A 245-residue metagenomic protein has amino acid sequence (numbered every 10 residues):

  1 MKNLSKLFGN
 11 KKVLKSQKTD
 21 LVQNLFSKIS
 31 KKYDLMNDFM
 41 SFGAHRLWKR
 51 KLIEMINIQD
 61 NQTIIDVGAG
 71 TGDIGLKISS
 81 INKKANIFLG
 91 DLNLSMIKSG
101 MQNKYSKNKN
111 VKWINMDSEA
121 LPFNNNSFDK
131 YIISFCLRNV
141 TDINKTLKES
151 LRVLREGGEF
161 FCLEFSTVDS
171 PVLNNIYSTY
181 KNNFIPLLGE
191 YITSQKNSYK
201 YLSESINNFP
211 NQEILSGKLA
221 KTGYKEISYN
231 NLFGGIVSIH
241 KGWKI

Functional and structural regions predicted by a protein language model:
M1-Q23: N-terminal auxiliary segments of SAM/dcSAM-dependent transferases
L21, L163, T167-K218, S228: C-terminal alpha-helical "lid/dimerization" subdomain adjacent to the S-adenosyl-L-methionine
Y33, Y131-I132: Hydrophobic beta-strand segment of the Class I
F42-Q62, K77: Conserved alpha-helix/loop element of class I SAM-dependent methyltransferases that forms part of the SAM/SAH-binding
T63-A120: Class I SAM-dependent methyltransferase SAM/SAH-binding core
E119-Y131: A short acidic, Gly/Pro-enriched loop at the edge of an enzyme's catalytic core that lines a small-molecule cofactor
N144-E159: A short glycine-rich, Lys/Arg-flanked "PGG" loop and its adjoining helix->strand segment in the class I
S216, T222-I245: Core SAM-dependent methyltransferase catalytic element
